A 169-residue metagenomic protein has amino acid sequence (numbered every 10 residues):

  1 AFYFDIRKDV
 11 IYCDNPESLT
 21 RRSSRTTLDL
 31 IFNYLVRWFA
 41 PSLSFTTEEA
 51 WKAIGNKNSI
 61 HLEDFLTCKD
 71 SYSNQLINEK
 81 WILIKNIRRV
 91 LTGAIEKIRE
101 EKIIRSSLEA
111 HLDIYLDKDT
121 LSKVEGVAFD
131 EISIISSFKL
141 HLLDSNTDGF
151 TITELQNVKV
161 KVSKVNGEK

Functional and structural regions predicted by a protein language model:
F2-A94, I98-K118: Acidic, turn-prone loop/beta-hairpin segments
L19, D144-T153: Intrinsically disordered, low-complexity coil segments
F65-C68, D117-L121, S145, V165-E168: Short, glycine-/Ser/Thr-/acidic-enriched flexible segments
Q75-E79, G126-D130, E154-Q156: Short intrinsically disordered coil segments
I82, S107, H141, S163-N166: Residue-level detector of intrinsically disordered/flexible regions characterized by low predicted structural confidence
L91, I103-N146: A glycine-rich beta-turn/hairpin centered on an aromatic-Pro dipeptide
T151-K169: C-terminal accessory/binding modules appended to enzymatic or scaffolding proteins
